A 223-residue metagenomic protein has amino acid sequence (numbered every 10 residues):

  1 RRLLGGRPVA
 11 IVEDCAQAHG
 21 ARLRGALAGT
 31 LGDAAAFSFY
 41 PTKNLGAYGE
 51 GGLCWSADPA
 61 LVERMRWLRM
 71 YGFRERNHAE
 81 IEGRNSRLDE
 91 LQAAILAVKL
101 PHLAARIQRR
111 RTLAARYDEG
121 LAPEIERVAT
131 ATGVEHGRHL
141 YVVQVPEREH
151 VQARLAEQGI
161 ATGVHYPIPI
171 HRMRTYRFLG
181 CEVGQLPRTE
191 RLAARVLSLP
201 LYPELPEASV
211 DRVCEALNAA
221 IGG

Functional and structural regions predicted by a protein language model:
R1-G25, D58: Catalytic PLP-binding core of fold-type I/II PLP enzymes
R2-L3, L27-L31, C54, G180-V183: Short, hinge-like loop/turn segments at secondary-structure boundaries
P8-A10, L27, A34, A161: Proline-centered loop/turn at the N-terminus of a beta-strand
R22, A57-G223: PLP-dependent aminotransferase class I/II
A28-G32, Y48, D89, R191-A193: Short Pro/Gly-enriched coil loops immediately N-terminal to beta-strands
N44, Y48-L53: Glycine-rich phosphate-binding loop of ATP-grasp-fold ATP-dependent ligases
